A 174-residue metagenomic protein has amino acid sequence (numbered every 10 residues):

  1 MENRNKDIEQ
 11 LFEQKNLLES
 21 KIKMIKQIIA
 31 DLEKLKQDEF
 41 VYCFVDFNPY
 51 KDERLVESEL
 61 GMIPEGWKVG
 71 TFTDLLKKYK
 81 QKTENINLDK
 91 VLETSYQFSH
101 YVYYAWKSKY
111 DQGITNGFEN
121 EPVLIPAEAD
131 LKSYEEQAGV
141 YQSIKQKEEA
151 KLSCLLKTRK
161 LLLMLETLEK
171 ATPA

Functional and structural regions predicted by a protein language model:
M1, I114-F118, I125: A glycine-rich, basic-preceded beta-loop-alpha segment at the flavin cofactor/substrate interface of flavin-utilizing
E2-Y42, Y50-T83, N87, L131-A174: Non-catalytic DNA-recognition/assembly elements of restriction-modification systems
D52-R54, N85-E93, N116-N120: Short coil/turn segments at secondary-structure boundaries
K68, F72, V91, S95-F98: Extended, non-catalytic scaffold segments that flank or surround catalytic motifs
K90, Q97-W106, Q112, E119 (+1 more regions): A short beta-sheet element
V123-E128, Q137: Short, charged alpha-helical interaction segments and adjacent helix-coil junctions
